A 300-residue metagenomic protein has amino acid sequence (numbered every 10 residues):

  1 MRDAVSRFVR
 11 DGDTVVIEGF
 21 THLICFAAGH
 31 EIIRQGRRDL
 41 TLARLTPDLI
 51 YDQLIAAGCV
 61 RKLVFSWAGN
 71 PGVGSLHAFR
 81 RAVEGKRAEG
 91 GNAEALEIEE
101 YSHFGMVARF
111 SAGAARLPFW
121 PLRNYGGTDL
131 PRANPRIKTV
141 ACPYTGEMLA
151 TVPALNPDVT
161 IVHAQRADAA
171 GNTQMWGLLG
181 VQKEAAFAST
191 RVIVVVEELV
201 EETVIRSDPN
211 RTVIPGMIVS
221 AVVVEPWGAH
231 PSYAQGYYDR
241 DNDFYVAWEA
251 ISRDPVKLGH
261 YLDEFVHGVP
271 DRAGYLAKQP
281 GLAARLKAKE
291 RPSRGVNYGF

Functional and structural regions predicted by a protein language model:
M1-F300: Conserved alpha/beta enzyme-core scaffold
